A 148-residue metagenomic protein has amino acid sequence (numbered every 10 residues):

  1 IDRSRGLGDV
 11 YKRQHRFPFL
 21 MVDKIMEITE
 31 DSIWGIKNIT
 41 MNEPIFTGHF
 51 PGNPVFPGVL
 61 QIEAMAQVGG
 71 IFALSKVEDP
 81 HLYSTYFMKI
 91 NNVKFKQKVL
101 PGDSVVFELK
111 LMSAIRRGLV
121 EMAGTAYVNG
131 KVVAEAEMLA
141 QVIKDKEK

Functional and structural regions predicted by a protein language model:
I1-Y11: Single conserved hydrophobic/aromatic residue that forms the stacking wall/gate of nucleotide- or nucleobase-binding
D9-R16, L82: Short aromatic-glycine motifs in intrinsically disordered, low-complexity regions
F17-F56, Q61: Catalytic strand-loop segment that frames the active site of acyl-thioester-processing enzymes
F19-M21, V105, V120: Hydrophobic core residues within well-ordered beta-strands of beta-rich domains
I25, F56-P80: Active-site helix/loop of acyl-thioester processing domains in fatty-acid/polyketide metabolism, spanning hotdog-fold
I25, G35-K37, I90-N91, F95 (+3 more regions): A structural signal for short, well-ordered beta-strand segments
G69-E108, V133, A140: Hydrophobic beta-strand-centered segment that forms part of the acyl-chain substrate-binding groove
V99-D103, K110-K148: HotDog/MaoC-like acyl-thioester-processing domains
